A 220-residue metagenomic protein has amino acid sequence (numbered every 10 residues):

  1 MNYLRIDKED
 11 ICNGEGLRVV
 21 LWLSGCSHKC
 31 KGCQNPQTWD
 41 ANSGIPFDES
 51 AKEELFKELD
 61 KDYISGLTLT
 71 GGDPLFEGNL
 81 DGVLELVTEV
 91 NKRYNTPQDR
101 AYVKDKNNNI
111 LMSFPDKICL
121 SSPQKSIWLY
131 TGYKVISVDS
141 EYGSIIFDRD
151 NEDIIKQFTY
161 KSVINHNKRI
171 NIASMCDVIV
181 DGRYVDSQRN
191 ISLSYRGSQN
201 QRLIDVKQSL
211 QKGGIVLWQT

Functional and structural regions predicted by a protein language model:
M1, L17, N35-L129, Y133-F158: Conserved Radical SAM active-site core
M1-W22, N35-A41, I215-V216: N-terminal [4Fe-4S]-dependent radical SAM core
D10, K57-E58, K117-I118, N167-R169 (+1 more regions): Short, flexible, glycine/charge-rich loop motifs used to bind or transfer phosphoryl groups or to couple energy/partner
G25-K29: Short pre-active-site segment immediately N-terminal to redox-active cysteine/selenocysteine motifs in thiol-based
D60, Y142-S187: Structural recognition of alpha->loop->beta junctions
F76, S187-Q188: Short glycine-rich, flexible loops that bind phosphorylated cofactors or substrates
R189-T220: P-loop/Walker A phosphate-binding loop and immediately adjacent motor/lid segment at beta-alpha junctions
